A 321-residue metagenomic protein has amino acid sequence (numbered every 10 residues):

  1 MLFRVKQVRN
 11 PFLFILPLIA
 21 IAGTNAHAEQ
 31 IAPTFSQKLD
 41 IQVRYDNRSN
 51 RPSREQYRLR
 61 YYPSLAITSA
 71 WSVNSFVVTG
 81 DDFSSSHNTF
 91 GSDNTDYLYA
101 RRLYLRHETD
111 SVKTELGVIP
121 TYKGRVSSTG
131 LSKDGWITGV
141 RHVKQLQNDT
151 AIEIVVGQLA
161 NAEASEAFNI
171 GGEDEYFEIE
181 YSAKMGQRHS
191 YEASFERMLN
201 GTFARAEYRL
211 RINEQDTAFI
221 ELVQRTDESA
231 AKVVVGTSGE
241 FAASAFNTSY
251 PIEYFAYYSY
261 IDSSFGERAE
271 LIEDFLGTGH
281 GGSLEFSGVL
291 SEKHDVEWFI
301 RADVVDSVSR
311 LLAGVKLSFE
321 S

Functional and structural regions predicted by a protein language model:
M1-A32, K293, E320-S321: Cleavable N-terminal export/targeting peptides
T24-E115, H142-T150, E285, V289 (+1 more regions): Beta-barrel outer-membrane channel/assembly domains of diderm bacteria
Q30-K38, Q42, P52-Q56, A66-N74 (+3 more regions): Signature for the C-terminal beta-barrel architecture of outer-membrane proteins
R44-R48, V78-D82, T121-K123, L159-A162 (+5 more regions): Structural signature of outer-membrane beta-barrel domains
N47-R48, N88-S92, R125-T129, S165-A167 (+1 more regions): Extracellular loop and loop/strand-boundary signature of outer-membrane beta-barrel proteins
Y97, G130-D134, E173, S264-G266 (+1 more regions): Short, well-structured alpha-helical patches and their helix-loop capping segments that border functional surfaces
V118: Residues on the solvent-exposed faces and adjacent turns of beta-rich solenoids used to engage binding targets
E192-S194, S238-E297: Outer membrane beta-barrel transmembrane domains
